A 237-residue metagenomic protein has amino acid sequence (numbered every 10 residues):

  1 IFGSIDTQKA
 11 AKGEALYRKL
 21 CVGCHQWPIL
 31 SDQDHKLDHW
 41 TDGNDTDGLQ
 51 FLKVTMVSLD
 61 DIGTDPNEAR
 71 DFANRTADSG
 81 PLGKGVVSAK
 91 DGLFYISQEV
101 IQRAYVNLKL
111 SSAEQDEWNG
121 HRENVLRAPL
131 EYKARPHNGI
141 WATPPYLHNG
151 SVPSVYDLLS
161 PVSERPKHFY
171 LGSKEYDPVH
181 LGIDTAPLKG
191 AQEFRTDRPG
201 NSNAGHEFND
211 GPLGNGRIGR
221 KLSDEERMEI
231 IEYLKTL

Functional and structural regions predicted by a protein language model:
I1-L237: Periplasmic c-type cytochrome electron-transfer domains
